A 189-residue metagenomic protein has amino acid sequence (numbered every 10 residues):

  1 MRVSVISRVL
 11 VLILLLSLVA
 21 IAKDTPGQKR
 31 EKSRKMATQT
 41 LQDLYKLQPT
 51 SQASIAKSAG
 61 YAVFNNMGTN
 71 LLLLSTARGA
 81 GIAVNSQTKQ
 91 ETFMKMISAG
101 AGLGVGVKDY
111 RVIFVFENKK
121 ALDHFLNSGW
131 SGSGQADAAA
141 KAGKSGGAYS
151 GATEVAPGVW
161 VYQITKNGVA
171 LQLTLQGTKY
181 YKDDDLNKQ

Functional and structural regions predicted by a protein language model:
M1-V5: N-terminal secretory signal peptides that target proteins for export/translocation
V9-L18: Bacterial N-terminal signal peptides
K23-Q189: Small-residue-enriched, tightly packed secondary-structure blocks
